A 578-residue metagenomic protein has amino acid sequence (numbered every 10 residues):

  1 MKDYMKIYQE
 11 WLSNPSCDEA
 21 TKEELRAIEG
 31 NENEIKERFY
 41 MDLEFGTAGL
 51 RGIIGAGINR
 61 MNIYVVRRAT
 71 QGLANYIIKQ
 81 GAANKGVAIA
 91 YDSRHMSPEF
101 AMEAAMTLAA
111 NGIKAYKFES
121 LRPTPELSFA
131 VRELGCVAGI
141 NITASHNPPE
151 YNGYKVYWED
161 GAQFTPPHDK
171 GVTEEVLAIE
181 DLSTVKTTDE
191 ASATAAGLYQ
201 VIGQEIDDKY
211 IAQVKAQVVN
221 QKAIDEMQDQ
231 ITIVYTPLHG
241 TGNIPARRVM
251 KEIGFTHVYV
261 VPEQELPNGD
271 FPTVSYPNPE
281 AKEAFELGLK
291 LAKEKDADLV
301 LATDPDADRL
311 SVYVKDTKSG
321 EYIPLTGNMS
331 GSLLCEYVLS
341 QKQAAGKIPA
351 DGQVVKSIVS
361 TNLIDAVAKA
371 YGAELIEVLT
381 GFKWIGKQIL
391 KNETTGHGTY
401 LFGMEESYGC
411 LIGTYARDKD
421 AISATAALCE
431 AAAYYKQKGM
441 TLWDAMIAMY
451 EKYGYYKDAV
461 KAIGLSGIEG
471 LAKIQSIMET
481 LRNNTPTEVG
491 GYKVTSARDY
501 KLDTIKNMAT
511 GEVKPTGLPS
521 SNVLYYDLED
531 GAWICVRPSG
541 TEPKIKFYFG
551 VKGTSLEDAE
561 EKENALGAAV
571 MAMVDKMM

Functional and structural regions predicted by a protein language model:
K2-A104, A193-Q230, T241: An N-terminal, well-structured beta->alpha segment
E34-F39, L43, N152-E286, A292: Gly/Ser/Thr-enriched, mixed-charge loops and adjacent short helices that form phosphate/oxyanion-binding elements
F39-N59, A144-N147, I233, P237-V249 (+4 more regions): Conserved phosphate/anionic-ligand binding catalytic regions in large, soluble enzymes, centered on
A88-Y151, K251, T256-V312: N-terminal small/polar loop signature for handling phosphorylated ligands or for N-terminal nucleophile
F100-L108, Y151-W158, D308-N328, I364: Short Gly/Thr/Asp-enriched flexible loops that form oxyanion-binding sites at enzyme active sites
E119-T184, N278-A302, S332-V338, A350-I364 (+2 more regions): Phosphate/diphosphate-binding loops
F164, D316-K342: Cysteine protease catalytic core and zymogen-processing segment of caspase-like enzymes
K293, A297-L299, E321-I323, Q341-R537 (+3 more regions): Phosphate-binding and adjacent anionic-ligand microenvironments
